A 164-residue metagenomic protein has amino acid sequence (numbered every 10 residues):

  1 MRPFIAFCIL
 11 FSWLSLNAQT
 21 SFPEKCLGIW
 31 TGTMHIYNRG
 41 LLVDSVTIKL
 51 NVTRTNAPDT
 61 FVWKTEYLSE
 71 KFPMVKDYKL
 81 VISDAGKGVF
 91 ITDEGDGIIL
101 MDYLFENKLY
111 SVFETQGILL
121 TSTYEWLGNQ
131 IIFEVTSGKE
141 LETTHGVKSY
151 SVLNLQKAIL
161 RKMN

Functional and structural regions predicted by a protein language model:
M1-F22: Bacterial Sec-dependent N-terminal signal peptides
F4, I29, R39-G40: Surface-exposed loop/turn and secondary-structure junction residues enriched for glycine/proline
N17-I29, V43, R54-N56, T123-G128 (+1 more regions): N-terminal helix-cap/turn-to-beta initiation motif at the start of protein domains
T20, M34-T121: Central antiparallel beta-sheet cores of small beta-barrel/beta-sandwich binding domains
C26, I48, N154-Q156: Residues that flank catalytic or metal-binding motifs in active/ligand-binding sites
T31-Y37, E66, E134-L141: Generic short beta-strand segments
V89-N164: Beta-sheet ligand-binding and adhesion/scaffold domains
